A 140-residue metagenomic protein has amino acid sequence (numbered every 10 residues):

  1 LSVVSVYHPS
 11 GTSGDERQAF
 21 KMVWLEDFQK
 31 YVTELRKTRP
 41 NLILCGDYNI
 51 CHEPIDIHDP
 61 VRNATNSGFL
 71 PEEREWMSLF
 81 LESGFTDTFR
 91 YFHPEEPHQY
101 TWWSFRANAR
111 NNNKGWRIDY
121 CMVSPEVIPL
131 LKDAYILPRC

Functional and structural regions predicted by a protein language model:
L1-Y7: Beta-strand-turn-beta hairpins that frame and shape the catalytic cleft of phosphate-ester-processing enzymes
S2, E26-Q29, R36, S83 (+1 more regions): Structured catalytic/translocation cores of nucleotide/phosphate-coupled proteins
V3, Y31-P54, T88, M122: Active-site beta-strand/loop signature of hydrolases that rely on acidic residues for catalysis
Y7-P9, N49-C51, H93: Catalytic metal-binding/acid-base residues of hydrolase active sites
H8-L25, V61-T65: Surface-exposed cleft-lining segments at the edges of enzyme active sites
G11, G46-D47, G115, D119: Glycine-centered flexibility sites
A19-K37, L42, P71-E72: Enzymes that bind and transform nitrogen-containing heteroaromatic metabolites
P54-C140: Metal-dependent phosphoester-hydrolase catalytic domains
